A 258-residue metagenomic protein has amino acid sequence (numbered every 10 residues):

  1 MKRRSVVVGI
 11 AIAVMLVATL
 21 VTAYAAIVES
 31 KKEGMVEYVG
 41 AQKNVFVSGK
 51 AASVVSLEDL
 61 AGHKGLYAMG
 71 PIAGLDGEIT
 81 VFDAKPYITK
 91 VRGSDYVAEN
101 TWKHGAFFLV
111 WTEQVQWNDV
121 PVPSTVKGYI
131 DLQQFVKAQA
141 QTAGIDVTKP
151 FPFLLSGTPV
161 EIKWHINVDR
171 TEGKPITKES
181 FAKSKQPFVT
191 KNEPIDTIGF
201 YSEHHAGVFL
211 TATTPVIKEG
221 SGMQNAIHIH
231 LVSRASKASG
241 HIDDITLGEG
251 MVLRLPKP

Functional and structural regions predicted by a protein language model:
K2-I10: Bacterial N-terminal signal peptides that target proteins for export
V8, Y24-V91: N-terminal leader/presequence regions that precede the main folded/catalytic core
A11-T19: Bacterial N-terminal signal peptides
D76, P150, A226-H228, S239: Extracellular structured ligand-interaction cores
D76, T80-P159: Extracytoplasmic beta-rich ectodomain segments of secreted or membrane-anchored proteins
Q139-V189: Mid-length scaffold segments of soluble, non-membrane domains
E172-A235: Short, hydrophobic/π-rich interface segment
M223, H230-P258: C-terminal structured interaction module
